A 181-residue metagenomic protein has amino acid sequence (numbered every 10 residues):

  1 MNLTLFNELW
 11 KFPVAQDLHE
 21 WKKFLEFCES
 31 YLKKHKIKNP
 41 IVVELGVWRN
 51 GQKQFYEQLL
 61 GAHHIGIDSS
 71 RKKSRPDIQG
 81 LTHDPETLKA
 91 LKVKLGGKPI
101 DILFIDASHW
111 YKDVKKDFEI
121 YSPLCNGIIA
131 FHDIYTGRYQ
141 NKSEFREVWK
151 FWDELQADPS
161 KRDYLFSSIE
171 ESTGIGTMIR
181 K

Functional and structural regions predicted by a protein language model:
M1-F104, S108-K181: A short alpha-helical cap/connector motif
